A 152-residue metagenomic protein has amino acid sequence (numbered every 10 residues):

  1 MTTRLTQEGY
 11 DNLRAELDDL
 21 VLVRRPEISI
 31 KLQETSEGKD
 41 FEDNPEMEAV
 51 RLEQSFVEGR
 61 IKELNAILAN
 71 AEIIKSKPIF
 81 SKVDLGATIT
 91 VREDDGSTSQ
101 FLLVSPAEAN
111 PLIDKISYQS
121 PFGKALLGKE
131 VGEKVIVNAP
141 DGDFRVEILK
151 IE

Functional and structural regions predicted by a protein language model:
M1-D18, L22-G59: N-terminal cationic and glycine-rich segments that engage phosphates or anionic surfaces
L20-V23, L64-A71, K129: Conserved, well-folded catalytic cores of nucleic-acid-processing and energy-transducing macromolecular machines
P45-A49, Q54-K77, S81: Internal alpha/beta loop-helix hairpins
I74-E152: Non-DNA-binding regulatory cores of transcription-related proteins, predominantly C-terminal effector-binding
